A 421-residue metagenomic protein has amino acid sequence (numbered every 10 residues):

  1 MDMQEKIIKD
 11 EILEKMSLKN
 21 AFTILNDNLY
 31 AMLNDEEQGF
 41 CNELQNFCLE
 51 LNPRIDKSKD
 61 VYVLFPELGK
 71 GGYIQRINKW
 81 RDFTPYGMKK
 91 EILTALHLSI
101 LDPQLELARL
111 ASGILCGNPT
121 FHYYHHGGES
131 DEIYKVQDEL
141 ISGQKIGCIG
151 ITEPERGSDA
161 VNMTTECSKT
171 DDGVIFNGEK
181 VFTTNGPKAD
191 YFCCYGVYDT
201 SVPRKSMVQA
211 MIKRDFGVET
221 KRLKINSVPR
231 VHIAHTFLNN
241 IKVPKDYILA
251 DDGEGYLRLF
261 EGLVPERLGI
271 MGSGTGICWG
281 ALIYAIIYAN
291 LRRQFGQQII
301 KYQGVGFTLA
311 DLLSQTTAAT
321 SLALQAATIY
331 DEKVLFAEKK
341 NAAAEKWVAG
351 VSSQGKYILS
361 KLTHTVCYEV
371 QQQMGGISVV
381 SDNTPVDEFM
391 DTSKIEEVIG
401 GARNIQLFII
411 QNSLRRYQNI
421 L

Functional and structural regions predicted by a protein language model:
M1-A111, K135, E139, N419-I420: Amphipathic, small/basic residue-rich leader segments at the start of a protein or domain
D2-F22, Q372-L421: Glycine-rich phosphate/cofactor-binding loops in nucleotide/flavin-utilizing enzymes
L25-A31, P53-K59, P85, D252-E266 (+3 more regions): Glycine-rich cofactor-pocket loops
T94, E106-D131, G157: N-terminal glycine-rich flavin-associated loop
S142-T152, C194: A short, Trp-centered hydrophobic/proline-enriched beta-strand micro-motif
N177-E219: A short core secondary-structure module
T220-T320, E396, N412, Q418-L421: Glycine-rich beta->alpha junctions and the first turn(s) of the following alpha-helix
A344-S378: Charged, glycine-rich active-site and insertion segments that engage polyanionic ligands
